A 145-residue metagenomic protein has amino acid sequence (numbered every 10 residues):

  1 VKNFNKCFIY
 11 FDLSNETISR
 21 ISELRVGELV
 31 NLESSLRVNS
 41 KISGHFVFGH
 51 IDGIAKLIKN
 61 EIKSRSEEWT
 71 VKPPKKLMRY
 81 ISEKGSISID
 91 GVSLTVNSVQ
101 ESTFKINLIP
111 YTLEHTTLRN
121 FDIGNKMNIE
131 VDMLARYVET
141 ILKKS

Functional and structural regions predicted by a protein language model:
V1-S145: Conserved loop->alpha-helix
